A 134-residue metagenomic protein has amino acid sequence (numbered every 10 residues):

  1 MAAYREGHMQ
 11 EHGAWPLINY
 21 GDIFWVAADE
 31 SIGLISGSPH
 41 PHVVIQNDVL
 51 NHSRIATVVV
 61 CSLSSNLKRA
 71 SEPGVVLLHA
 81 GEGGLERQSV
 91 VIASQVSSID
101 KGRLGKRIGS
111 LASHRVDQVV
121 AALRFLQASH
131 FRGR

Functional and structural regions predicted by a protein language model:
M1-A2, E6-E11, P16, A80-R134: C-terminal terminal-subdomain/extension
D29-G33: Short, charged beta-turn/beta-strand-edge "cap" motif at the junction between a beta-strand and an adjacent loop
L34-P39, V43-H79: Compact nucleic-acid interaction/catalytic patches
